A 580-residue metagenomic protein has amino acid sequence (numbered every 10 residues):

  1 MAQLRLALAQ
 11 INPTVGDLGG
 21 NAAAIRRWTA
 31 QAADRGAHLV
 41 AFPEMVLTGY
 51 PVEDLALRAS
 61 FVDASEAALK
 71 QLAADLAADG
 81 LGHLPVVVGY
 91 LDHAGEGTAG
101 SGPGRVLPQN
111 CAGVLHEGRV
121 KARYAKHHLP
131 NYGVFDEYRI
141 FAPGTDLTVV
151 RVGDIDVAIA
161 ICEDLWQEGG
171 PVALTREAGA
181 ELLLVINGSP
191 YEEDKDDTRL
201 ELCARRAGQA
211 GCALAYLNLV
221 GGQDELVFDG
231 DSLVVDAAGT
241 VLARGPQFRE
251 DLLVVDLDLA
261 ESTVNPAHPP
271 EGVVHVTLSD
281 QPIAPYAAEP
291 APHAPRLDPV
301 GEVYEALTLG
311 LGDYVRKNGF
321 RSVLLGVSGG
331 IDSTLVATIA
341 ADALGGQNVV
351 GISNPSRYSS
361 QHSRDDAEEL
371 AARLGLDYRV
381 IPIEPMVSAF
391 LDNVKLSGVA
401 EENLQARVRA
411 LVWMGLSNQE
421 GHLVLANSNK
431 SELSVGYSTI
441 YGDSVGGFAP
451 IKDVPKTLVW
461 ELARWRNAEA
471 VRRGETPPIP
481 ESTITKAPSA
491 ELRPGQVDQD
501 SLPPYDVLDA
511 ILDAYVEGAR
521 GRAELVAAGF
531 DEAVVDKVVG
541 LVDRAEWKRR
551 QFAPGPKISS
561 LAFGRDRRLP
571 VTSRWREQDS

Functional and structural regions predicted by a protein language model:
M1-G326, D342: Enzyme catalytic cores with a strong preference for nitrogen-chemistry domains
R151, G211-C212, A237, E261-G329 (+1 more regions): ATP/NTP-dependent adenylation/nucleotidyl-transfer catalytic domains that generate, transfer, or process NMP-activated
